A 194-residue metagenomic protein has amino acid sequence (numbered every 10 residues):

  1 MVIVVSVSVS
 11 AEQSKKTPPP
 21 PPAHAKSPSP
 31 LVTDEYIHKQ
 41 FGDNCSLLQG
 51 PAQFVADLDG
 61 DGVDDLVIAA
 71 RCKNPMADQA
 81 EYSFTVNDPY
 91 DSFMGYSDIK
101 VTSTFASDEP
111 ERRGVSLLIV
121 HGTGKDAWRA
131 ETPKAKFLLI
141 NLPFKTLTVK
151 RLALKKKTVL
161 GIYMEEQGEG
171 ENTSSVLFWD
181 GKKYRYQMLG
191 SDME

Functional and structural regions predicted by a protein language model:
M1-S6: Bacterial N-terminal signal peptides
S8-S10: Sec/Tat signal peptide C-region and signal peptidase I cleavage site
E12-E194: Beta-propeller-forming repeat regions
